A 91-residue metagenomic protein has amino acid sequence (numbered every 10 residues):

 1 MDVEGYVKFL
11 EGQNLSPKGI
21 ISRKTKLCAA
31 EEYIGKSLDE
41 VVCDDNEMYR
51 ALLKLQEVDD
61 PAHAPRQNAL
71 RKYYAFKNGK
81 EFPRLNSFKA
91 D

Functional and structural regions predicted by a protein language model:
M1-K18: Short, Lys/Arg-rich amphipathic segments at extreme N-termini
Q13-P83: Non-catalytic DNA-binding core/recognition domains of DNA-processing enzymes
N86: Short Lys/Arg-enriched helix C-cap and helix-to-coil transition segments that create basic nucleic-acid-contact patches
K89-D91: Long, amphipathic, Lys/Arg-enriched alpha-helical "connector/arm" segment
